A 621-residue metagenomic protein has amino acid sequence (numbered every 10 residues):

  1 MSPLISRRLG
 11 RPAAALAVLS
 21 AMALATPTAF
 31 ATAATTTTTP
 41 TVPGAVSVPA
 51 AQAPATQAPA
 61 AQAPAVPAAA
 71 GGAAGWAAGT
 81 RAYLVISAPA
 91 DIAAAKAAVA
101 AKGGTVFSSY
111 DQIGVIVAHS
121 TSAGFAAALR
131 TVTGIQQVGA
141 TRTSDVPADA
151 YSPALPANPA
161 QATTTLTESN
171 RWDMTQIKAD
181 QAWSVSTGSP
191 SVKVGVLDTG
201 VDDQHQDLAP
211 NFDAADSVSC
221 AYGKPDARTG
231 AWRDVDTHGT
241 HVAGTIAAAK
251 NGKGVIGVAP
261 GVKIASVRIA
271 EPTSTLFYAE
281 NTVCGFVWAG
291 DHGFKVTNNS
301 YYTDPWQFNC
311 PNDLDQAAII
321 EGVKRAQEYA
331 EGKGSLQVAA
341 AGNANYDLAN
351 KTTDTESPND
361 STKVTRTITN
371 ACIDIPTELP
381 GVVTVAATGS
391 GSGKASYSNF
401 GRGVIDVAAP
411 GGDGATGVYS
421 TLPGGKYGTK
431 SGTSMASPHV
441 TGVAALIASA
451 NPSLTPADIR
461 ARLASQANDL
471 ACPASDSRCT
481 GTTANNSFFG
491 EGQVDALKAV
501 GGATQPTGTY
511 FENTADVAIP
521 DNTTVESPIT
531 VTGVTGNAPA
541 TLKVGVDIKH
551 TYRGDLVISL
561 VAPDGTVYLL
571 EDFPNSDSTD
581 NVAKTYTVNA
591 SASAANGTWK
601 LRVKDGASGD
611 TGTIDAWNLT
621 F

Functional and structural regions predicted by a protein language model:
M1-T36: Secretory targeting and sorting signals
T35-A73, T133-K193, V201, Q206-D207 (+1 more regions): Protease zymogen maturation seam
P40-P43, S47, A51, A70-G75 (+4 more regions): C-terminal subdomain of the subtilisin-like protease fold in secreted/lumenal serine endopeptidases
A82, F107-A123: Surface-exposed aromatic
A162-K263, A270, C284-I319, N345 (+4 more regions): Active-site core segment of subtilase-fold serine proteases
S189, I269-I375, T421-P438, N485: Substrate-binding/access-modulating region of protease and related hydrolase catalytic domains
S335, D360-S449, S453, A457 (+1 more regions): Extracellular S/T/G-rich loop segment that most often corresponds to the catalytic His/Ser-adjacent loop
A503-F621: Loop and turn regions of beta-sandwich accessory domains that flank beta-strands and are enriched in small/polar
